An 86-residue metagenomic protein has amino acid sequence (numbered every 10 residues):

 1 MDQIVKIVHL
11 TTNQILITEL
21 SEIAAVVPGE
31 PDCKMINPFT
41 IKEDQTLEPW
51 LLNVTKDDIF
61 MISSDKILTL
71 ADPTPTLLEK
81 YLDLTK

Functional and structural regions predicted by a protein language model:
M1-K86: Conserved RNA-binding domains used in RNP assembly and mRNA/RNA metabolism
